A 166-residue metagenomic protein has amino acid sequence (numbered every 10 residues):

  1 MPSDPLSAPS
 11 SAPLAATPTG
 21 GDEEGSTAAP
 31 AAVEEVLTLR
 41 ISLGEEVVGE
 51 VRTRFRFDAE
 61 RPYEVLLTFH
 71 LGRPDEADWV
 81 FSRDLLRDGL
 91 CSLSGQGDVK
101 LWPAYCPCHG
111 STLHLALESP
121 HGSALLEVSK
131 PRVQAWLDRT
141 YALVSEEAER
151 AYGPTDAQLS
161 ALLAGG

Functional and structural regions predicted by a protein language model:
M1-E64: Charge-rich, low-complexity N-terminal segments
S42, T68-H70, W102-A104, E118 (+1 more regions): A structural detector for beta-sheet-dominated domains
E45, A59, R73-D75, P107 (+2 more regions): Residues that cap or initiate secondary-structure elements
V48-S94: Short, well-structured hydrophobic secondary-structure segments
R54-R56, K100, E127: Generic structural detector for well-ordered beta-strands
V65-L67, L113-L117, L126: Generic recognition of long tandem-repeat/solenoid scaffolds
A77-P120: Short, internal acidic amphipathic alpha-helical interface segments that mediate docking to partner proteins
E118-G166: Mixed-charge, glycine-accented linear interaction segment located at domain edges/termini
